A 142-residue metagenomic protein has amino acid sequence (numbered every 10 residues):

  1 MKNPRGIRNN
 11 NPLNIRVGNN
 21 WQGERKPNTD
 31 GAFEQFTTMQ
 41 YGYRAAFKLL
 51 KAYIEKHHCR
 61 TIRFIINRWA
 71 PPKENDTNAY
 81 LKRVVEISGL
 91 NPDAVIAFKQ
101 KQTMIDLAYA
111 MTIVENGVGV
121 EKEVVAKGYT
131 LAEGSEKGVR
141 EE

Functional and structural regions predicted by a protein language model:
M1-E142: Cell-wall polysaccharide-cleaving catalytic domain and substrate-binding groove, primarily in peptidoglycan/chitin
